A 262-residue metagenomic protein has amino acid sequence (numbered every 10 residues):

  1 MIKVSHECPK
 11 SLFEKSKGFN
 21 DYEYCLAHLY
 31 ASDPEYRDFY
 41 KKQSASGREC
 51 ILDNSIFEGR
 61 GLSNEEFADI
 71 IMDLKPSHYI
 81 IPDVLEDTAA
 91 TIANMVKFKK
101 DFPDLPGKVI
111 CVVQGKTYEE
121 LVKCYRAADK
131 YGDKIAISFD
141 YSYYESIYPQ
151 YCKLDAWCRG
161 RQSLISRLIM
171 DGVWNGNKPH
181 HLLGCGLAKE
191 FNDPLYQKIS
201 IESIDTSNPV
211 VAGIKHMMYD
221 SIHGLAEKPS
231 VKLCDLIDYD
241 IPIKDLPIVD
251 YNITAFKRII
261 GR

Functional and structural regions predicted by a protein language model:
M1-D104: Non-catalytic, usually N-terminal nucleic-acid engagement modules in DNA/RNA processing proteins
M1-F13, F67-A68, I80, K100-P103 (+2 more regions): Alpha/beta catalytic cores of nucleotide-metabolism and tRNA/nucleoside-modifying enzymes
L12-E14, D33-R37, Y118-V122, A188-D193: Short, well-ordered alpha-helical microsegments
F19-C25, G47, K75-S77, L105-P106 (+3 more regions): Glycine-enriched alpha-helix->loop->beta-strand junction motifs that scaffold or abut catalytic
R37-Q43, A68-M72, C124-K130, N192-I199: Short amphipathic alpha-helices and their capping/turn segments at secondary-structure boundaries
D38, K42, E65, A93 (+5 more regions): Polar/charged alpha-helical tracts
D53, C111, P194: Conserved, mostly hydrophobic/aromatic
L85, K108-I110, Q114-L183, L187-K189 (+1 more regions): Glycine/Thr-rich beta-alpha phosphate-binding loop at enzyme active sites
